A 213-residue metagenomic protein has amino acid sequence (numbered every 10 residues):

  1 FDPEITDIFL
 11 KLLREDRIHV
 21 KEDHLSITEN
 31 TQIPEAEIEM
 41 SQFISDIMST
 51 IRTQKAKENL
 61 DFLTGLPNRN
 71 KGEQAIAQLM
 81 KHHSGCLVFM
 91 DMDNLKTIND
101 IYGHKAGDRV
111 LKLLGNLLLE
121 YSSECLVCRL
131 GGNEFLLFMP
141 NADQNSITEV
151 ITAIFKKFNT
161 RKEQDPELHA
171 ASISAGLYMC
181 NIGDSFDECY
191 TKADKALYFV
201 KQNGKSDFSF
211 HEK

Functional and structural regions predicted by a protein language model:
F1-E35: Histidine- and acidic-residue-rich, metal-dependent catalytic cores
D2, D61-T64, S174, S206: Residue-level detector of functionally special positions within alpha-helical transmembrane segments of multi-pass
E22-D23, P34-F62, R69-S84: Signal-transducing coiled-coil linker helices
A56-N59, N68-C86, D93-E120, C128-G132 (+4 more regions): Conserved long alpha-helical elements within nucleotide-processing catalytic cores of c-di-GMP signaling and class III
L87-F89, F210: Core hydrophobic beta-sheet residues of small sensory/regulatory alpha/beta domains, primarily PAS-family
V127, S174-N203, S209-K213: Cyclic nucleotide signaling catalytic output domains
R129, F158-S174, K201, K205: Catalytic core regions of nucleotide second-messenger enzymes
F138-I147, D165-L168, I173-C189: Catalytic strand-loop-helix junctions within cyclic-nucleotide turnover domains
